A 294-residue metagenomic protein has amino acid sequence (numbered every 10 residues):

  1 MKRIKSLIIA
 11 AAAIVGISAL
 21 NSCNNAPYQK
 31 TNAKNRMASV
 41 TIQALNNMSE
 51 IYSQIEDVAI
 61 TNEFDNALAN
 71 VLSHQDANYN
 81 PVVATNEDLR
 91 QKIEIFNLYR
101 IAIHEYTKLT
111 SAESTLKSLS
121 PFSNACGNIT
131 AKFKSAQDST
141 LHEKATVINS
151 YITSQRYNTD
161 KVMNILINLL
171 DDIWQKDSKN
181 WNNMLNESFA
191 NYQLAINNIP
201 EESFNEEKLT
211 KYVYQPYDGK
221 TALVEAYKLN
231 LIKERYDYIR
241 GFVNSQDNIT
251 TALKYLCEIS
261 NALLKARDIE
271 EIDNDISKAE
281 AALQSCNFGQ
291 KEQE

Functional and structural regions predicted by a protein language model:
M1-I9: Bacterial N-terminal signal peptides that target proteins for export
I9-I17: Hydrophobic helical h-region of N-terminal Sec-dependent signal peptides in bacterial secretory/periplasmic proteins
S18-S22: C-terminal motif of bacterial Sec signal peptides marking the signal peptidase cleavage site
Y28-T140: N-terminal Sec/ER secretory leader and immediately downstream segment of secreted/extracellular precursors
Q29-V40, N80-Q91, T107, S111-S114 (+9 more regions): Non-transmembrane, amphipathic alpha-helical segments
I42-Y52, E56, D247-E294: Hydrophilic extracytoplasmic domains
E94-I101, N124, A190, D247 (+2 more regions): Generic structural signal for well-ordered, non-membrane alpha-helices
F133-K254: Extended amphipathic alpha-helical interaction segments
